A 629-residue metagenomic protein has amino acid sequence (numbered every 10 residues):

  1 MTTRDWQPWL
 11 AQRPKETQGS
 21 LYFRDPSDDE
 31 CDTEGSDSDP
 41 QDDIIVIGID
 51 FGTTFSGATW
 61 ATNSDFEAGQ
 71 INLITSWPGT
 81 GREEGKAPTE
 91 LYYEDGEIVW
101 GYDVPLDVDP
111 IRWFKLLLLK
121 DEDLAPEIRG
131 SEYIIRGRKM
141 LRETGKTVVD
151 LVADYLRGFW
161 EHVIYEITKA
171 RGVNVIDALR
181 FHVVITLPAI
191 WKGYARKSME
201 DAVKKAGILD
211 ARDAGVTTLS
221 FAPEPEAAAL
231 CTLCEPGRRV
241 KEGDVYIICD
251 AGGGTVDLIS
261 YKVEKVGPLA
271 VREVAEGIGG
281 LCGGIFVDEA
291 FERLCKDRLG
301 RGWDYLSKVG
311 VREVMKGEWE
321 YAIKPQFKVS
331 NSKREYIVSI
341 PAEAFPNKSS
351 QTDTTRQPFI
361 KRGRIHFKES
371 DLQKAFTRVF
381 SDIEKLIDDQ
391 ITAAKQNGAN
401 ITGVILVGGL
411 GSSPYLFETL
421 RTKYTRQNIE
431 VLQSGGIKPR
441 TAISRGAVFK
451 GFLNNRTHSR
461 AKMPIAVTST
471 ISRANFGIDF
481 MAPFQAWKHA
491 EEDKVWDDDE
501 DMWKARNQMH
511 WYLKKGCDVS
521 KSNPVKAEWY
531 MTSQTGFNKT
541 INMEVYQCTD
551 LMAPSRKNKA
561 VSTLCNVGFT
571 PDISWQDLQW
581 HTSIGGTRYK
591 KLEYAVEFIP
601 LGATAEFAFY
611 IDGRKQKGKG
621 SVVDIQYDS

Functional and structural regions predicted by a protein language model:
T2-R138, A270, G277-I278, E289-E292 (+8 more regions): Early-domain small/polar-rich strand-loop-helix modules and first-structured segments of the mature chain
W6-W9, L21-D25, P346-E369, Q373-K374 (+1 more regions): Acidic low-complexity intrinsically disordered segments
G19-I44, D210, V216-C249, G267-P268 (+1 more regions): Conserved phosphate-binding catalytic cores of ATP/NTP-utilizing and phosphoryl-transfer enzymes
Q41, I49-F55, P225-E226, K241-D257 (+6 more regions): A short acidic Gly-Thr/Ser loop motif
S64-K204, V287-S332: Phosphate-binding loop and its immediate beta->loop->alpha context in nucleotide/phosphate-handling enzymes
L118, K139-T147, P188-I190, V216 (+5 more regions): Gly/charged contiguous loops adjacent to phosphate- or pyrophosphate-bearing nucleotide/cofactor binding elements
D154-N174, A227-R239, Q373-I401, T419 (+2 more regions): Phosphate/ATP-binding catalytic cores across multiple sugar-kinase/actin-like superfamilies, primarily ASKHA
K197-V203, G207, G411-N428: Conserved helicase motor "Helicase C" RecA-like lobe of SF1/SF2 P-loop NTPases
